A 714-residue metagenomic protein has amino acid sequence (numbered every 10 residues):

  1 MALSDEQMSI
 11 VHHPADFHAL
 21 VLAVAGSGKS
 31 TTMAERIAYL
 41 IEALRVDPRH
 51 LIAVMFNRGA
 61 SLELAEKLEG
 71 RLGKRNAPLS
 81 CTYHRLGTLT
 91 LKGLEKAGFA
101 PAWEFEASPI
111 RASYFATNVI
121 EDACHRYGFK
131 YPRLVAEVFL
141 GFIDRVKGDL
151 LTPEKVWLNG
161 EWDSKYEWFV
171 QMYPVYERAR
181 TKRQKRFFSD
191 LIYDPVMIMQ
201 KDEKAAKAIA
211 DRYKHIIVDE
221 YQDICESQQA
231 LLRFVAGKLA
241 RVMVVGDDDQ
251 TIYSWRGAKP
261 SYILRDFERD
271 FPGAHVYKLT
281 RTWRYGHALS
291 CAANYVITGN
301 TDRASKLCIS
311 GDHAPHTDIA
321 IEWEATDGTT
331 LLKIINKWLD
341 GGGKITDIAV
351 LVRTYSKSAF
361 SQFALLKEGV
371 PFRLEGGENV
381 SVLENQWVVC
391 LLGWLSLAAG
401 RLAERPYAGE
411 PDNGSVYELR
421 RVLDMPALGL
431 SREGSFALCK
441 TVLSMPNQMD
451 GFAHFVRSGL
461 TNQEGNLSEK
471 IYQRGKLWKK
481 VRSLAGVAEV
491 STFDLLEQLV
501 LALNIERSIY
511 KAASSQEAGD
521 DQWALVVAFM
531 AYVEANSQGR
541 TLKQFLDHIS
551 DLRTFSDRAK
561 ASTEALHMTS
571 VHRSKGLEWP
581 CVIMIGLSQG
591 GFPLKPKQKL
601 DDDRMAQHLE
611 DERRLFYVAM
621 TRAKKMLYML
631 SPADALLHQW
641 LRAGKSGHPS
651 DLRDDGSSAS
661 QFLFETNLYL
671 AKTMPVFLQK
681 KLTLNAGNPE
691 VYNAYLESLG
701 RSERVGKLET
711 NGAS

Functional and structural regions predicted by a protein language model:
M1-P101, K207, C291-N294, T621: P-loop NTPase Walker
A2-A25, A60, L79, S108-F115 (+3 more regions): Conserved helicase NTPase motor core
L20-L22, S27-M33, I37, P272-H275 (+3 more regions): Helicase P-loop NTPase motor core
A77-P78, A97-K185, Y213, V276-K278 (+2 more regions): ATP-hydrolysis module of ASCE/P-loop NTPase motor domains, specifically the Walker B Asp-Glu catalytic pair
L79-T90, I217-E220, V245, T354-S356 (+3 more regions): Conserved helicase core region in the C-terminal RecA-like lobe
L86, R269-F271, H313-P315, G343-E489: ATPase/helicase motor core of nucleic-acid motors
A403-D412, V456-L577, L594, H648 (+2 more regions): Accessory C-terminal helicase-associated subdomains
S588-S714: C-terminal accessory regions
